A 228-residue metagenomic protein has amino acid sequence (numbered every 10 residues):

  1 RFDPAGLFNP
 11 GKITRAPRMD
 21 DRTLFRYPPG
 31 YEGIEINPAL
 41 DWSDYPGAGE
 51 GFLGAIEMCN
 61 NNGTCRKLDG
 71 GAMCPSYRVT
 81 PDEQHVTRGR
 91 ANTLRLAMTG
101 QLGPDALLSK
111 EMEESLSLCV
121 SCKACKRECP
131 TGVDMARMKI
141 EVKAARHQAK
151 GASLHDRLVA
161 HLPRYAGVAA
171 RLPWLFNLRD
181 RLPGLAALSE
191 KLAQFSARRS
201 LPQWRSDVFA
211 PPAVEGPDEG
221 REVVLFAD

Functional and structural regions predicted by a protein language model:
R1-L118, G132, R137, E141-G151 (+2 more regions): Ferredoxin-type iron-sulfur electron-transfer modules and their immediate structural context
L102-D228: Iron-sulfur-cluster electron-transfer modules
